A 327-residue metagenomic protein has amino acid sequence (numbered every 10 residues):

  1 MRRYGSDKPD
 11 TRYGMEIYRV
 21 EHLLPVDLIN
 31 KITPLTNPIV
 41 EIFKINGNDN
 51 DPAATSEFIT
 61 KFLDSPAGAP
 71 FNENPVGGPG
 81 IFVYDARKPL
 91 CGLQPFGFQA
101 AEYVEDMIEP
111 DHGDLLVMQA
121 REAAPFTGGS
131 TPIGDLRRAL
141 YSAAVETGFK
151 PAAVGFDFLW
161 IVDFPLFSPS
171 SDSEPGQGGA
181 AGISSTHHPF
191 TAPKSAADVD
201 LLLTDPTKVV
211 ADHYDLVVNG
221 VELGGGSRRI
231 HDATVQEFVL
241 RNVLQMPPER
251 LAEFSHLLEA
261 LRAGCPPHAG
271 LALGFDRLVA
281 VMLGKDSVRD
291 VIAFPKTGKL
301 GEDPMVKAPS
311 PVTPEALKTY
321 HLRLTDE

Functional and structural regions predicted by a protein language model:
M1-E327: Class II aminoacyl-tRNA synthetase catalytic cores and aaRS-like
